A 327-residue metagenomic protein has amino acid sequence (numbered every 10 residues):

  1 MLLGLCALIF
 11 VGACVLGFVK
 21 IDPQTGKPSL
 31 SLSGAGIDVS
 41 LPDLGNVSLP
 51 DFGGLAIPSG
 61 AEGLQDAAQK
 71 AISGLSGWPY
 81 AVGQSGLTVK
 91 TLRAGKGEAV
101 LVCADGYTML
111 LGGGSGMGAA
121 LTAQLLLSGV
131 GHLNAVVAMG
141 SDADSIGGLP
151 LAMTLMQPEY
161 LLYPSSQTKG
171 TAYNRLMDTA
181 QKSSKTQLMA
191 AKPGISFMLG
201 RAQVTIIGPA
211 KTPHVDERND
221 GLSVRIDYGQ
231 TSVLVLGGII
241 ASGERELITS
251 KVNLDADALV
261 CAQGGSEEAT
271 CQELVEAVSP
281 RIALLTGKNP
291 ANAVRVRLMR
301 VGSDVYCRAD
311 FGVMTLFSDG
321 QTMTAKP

Functional and structural regions predicted by a protein language model:
G4-G45, L49-P327: Non-globular, low-confidence helical/coil segments that flank catalytic cores
